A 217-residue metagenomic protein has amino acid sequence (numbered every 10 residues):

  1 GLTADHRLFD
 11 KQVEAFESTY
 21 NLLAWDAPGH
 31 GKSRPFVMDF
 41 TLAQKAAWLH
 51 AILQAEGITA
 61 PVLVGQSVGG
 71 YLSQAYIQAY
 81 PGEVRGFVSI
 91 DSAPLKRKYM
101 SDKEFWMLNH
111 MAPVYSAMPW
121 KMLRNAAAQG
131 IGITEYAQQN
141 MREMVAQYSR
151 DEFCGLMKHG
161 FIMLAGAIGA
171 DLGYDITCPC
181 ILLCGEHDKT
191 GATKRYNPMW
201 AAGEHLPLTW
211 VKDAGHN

Functional and structural regions predicted by a protein language model:
G1-K32, P198: Conserved HGGG/HGGXW glycine-rich cap/lid loop of the alpha/beta-hydrolase fold
D26, V62, R85-V88: Residue in the alpha/beta-hydrolase core beta-strand immediately N-terminal to the catalytic nucleophile
A43-P61: Conserved acidic catalytic loop of the alpha/beta-hydrolase fold
K45, L63-G65, I90: Short beta-strand immediately N-terminal to the catalytic nucleophile in serine-hydrolase-like folds
G65-G69, S73: Gly/Ala-rich beta-loop-alpha elbow adjacent to hydrolase catalytic centers
Q74, Q78, R85-M118: Flexible "cap/lid" loop of the alpha/beta hydrolase fold
K98-M100, A117-D175: Conserved alpha/beta-hydrolase catalytic His-Asp/Glu region
P179-G215: Conserved loop-alpha-helix segment in the C-terminal half of the alpha/beta-hydrolase fold that carries the catalytic
